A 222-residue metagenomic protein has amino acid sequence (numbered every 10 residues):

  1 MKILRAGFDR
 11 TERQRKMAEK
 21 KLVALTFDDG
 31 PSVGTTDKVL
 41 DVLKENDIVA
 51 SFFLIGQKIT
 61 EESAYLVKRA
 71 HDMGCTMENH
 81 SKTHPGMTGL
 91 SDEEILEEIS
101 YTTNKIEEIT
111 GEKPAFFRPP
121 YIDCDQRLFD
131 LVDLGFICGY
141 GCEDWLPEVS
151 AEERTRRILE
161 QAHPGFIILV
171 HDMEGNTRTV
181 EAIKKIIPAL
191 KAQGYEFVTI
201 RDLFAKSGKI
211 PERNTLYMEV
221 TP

Functional and structural regions predicted by a protein language model:
M1-G86, E94-I95, K105: Active-site beta->alpha N-cap acidic-glycine motif
K2-T11, R15-M17, E45-D47, I59-T60 (+1 more regions): C-terminal domain-boundary segment and adjacent tail
G30-G34, L54-E62, P85-L90, R118-C124 (+2 more regions): Acidic-and-aromatic substrate-binding clefts and catalytic sites of carbohydrate-active enzymes
K38-D41, Y65-D72, E97, Y101-N104 (+4 more regions): Alpha-helical scaffolding segments of alpha/beta enzyme cores, especially the outer helices of TIM-barrel or partial
L40-V49, F53, T76, K82 (+2 more regions): CE4/NodB-like, metal-dependent polysaccharide N-deacetylase domain that modifies extracellular/periplasmic N-acetylated
D72-T76, T110-K113, R213-P222: Structural recognition of alpha->loop->beta junctions
K113, D123-Q161, Y195-K206: His/Asp/Glu-enriched short active-site or ligand-binding loop at hydrolase and phosphoryl-transfer sites
